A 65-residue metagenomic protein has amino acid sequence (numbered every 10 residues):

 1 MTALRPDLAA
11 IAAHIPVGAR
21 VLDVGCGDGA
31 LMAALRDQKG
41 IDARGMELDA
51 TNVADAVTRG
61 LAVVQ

Functional and structural regions predicted by a protein language model:
T2-G18: Conserved alpha-helix/loop element of class I SAM-dependent methyltransferases that forms part of the SAM/SAH-binding
L4, V24, R44-G45: Charged, low-complexity surface patches
H14-I15, G27, V63-V64: Generic low-polarity alpha-helical segments
G18-A19, G60: Short, well-ordered alpha-helix to beta-strand connector turns
A19-G27: Conserved class I S-adenosyl-L-methionine
A30, A34-Q65: Class I SAM-dependent methyltransferase SAM/SAH-binding core
